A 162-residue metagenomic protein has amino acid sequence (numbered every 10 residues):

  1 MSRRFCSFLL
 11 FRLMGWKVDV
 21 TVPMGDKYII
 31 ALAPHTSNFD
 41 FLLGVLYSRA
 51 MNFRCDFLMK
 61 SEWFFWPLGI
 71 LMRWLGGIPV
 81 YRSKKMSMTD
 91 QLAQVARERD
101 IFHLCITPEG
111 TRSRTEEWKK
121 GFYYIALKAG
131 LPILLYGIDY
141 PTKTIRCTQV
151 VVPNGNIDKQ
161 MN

Functional and structural regions predicted by a protein language model:
M1-R4: Helix-enriched interaction subdomains in cytosolic or periplasmic regions, typified by TIR/SEFIR signaling/NADase cores
C6-L10: N-terminal pre-catalytic segment of deacetylase/amide-hydrolase enzymes
F11-N162: Soluble catalytic domains of membrane acyltransferases
